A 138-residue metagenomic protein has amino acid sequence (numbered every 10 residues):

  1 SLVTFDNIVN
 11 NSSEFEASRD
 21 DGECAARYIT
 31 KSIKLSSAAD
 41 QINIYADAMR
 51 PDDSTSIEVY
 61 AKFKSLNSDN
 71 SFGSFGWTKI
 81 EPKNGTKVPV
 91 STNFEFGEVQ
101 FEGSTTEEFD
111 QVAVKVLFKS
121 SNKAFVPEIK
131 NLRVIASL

Functional and structural regions predicted by a protein language model:
S1-L138: Beta-strand-rich ligand- or partner-binding modules with a strong bias toward extracellular/periplasmic carbohydrate
